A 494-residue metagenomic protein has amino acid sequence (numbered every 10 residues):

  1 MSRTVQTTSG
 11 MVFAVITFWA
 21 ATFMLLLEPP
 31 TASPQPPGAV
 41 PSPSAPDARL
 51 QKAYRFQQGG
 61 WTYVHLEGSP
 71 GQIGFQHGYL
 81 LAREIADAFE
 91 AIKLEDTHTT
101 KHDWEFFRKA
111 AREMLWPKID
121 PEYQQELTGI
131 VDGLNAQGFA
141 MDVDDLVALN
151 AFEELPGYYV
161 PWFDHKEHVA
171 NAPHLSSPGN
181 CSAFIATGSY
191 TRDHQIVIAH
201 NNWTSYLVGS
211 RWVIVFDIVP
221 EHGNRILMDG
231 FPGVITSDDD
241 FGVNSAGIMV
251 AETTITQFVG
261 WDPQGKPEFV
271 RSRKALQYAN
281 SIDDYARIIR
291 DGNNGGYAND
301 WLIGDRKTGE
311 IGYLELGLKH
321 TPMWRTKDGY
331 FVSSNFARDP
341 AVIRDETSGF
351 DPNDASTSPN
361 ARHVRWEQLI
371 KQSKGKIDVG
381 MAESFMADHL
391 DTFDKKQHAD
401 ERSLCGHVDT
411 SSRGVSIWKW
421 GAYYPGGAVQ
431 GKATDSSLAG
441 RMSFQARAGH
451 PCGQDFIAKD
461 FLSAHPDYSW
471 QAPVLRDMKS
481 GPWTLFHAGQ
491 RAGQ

Functional and structural regions predicted by a protein language model:
M1-M11: N-terminal secretory signal peptides that target proteins for export/translocation
V12-E28: Bacterial N-terminal signal peptides
A32-P34: Boundary at the C-terminal end of the N-terminal hydrophobic targeting segment
P36-N180, S189-D193, L207, G223 (+2 more regions): C-terminus-biased signal that marks the final domain/tail of proteins
A183: Aromatic- and glycine-enriched pocket-lining scaffold segments that form the walls of small-molecule binding clefts
A186-I282, R287, F331-S334: Active-site rim segments in enzyme catalytic domains, especially the processed small/beta chain of N-terminal
